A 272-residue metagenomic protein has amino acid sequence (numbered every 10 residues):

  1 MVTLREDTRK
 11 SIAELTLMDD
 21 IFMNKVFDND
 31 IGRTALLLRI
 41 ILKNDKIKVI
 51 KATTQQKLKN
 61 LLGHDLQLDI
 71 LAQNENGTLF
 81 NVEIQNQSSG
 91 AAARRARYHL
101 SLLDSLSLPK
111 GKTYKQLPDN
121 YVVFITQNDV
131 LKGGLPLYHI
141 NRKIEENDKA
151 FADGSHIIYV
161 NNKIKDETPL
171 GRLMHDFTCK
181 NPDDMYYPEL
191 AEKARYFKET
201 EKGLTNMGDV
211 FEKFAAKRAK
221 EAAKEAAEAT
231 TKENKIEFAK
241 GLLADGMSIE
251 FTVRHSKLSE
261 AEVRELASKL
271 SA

Functional and structural regions predicted by a protein language model:
M1-D153, D166: Accessory alpha/beta interaction modules
V2-L15, Q73-E75, F80-Q85, G171-A272: Short, charged alpha-helical interaction segments and adjacent helix-coil junctions
L17-V26, V160, D176, G208: Short hinge/gating elements
I21, A35-L36, R94, Y121 (+6 more regions): Active-site-proximal helix/loop capping residues that flank conserved catalytic or ligand/cofactor
I144-D153, I158-K163, L173, F177-K180: Low-complexity, glycine/alanine/valine/leucine- and proline-rich hydrophobic stretches
